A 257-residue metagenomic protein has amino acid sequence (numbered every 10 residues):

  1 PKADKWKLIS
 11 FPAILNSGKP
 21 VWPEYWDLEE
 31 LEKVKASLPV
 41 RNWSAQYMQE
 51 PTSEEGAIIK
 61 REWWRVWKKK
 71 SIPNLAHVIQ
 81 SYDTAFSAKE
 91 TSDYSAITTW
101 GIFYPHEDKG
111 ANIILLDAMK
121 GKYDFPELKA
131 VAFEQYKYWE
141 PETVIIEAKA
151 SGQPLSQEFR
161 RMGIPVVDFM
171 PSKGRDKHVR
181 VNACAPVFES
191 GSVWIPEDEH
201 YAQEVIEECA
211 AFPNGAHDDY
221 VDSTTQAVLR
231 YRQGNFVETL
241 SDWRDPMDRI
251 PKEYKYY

Functional and structural regions predicted by a protein language model:
P1-N16: ASCE P-loop NTPase helicase motor core
I9-P12, L116-A118, F169: Hydrophobic residues at beta-strand termini and immediately following loops that shape nucleotide-binding pockets
I14-G18, A150-S151: Conserved nucleotide-binding/hydrolysis micro-motifs of P-loop NTPases
S17-T84: ATPase catalytic-site recognition across NTP-hydrolyzing enzymes
R41, A45-E50, A88-S92, T98-T99 (+1 more regions): C-terminal nuclease/phosphodiesterase catalytic domains that cleave nucleic-acid phosphodiester bonds
I72-F103, S223: Gly/Thr-rich phosphate-binding beta-strand-loop-beta motif of the actin/hexokinase/Hsp70
T84-F86, K120, A150: Short, glycine/acidic-enriched loop or turn micro-motifs at the edges of active sites
T98-I146: Nucleic-acid-processing active sites and adjacent nucleic-acid-binding tracks, predominantly divalent metal-dependent
